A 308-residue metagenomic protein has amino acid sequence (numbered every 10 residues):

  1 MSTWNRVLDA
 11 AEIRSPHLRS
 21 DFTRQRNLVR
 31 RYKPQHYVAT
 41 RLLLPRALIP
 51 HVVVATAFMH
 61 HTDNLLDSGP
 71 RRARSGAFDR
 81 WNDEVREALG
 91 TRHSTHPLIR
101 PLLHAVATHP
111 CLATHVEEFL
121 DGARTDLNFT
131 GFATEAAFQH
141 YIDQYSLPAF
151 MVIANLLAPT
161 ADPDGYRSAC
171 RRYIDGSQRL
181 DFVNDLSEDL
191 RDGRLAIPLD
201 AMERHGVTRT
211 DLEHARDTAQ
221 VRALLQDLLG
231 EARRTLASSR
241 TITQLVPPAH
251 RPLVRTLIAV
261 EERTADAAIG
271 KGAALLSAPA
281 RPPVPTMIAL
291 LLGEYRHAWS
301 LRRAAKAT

Functional and structural regions predicted by a protein language model:
M1-S177, V183-T308: Catalytic cores of Mg2+-dependent Asp-rich isoprenoid enzymes
